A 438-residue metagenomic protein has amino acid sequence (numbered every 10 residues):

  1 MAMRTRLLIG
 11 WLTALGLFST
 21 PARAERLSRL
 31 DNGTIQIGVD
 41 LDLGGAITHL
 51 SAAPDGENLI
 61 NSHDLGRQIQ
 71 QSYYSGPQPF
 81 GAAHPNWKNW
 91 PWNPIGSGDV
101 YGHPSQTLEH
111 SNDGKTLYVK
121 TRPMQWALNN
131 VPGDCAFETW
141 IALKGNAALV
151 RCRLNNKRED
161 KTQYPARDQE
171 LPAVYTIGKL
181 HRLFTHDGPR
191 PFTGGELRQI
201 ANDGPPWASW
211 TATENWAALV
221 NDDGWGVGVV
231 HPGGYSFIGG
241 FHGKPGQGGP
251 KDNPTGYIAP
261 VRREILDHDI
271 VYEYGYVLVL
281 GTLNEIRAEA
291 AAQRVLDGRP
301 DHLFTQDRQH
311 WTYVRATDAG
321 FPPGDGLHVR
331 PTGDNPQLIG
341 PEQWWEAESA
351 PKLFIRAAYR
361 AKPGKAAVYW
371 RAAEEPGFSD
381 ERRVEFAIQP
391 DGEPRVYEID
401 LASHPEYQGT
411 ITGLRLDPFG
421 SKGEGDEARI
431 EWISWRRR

Functional and structural regions predicted by a protein language model:
A24-H84, V279-G281: Beta-strand-rich N-terminal accessory domains
E25-I35, D42, E57, A212-P300: Beta-strand-rich recognition/accessory modules
S51-A53, C135, A147-R190: Acidic (Asp/Glu-rich), glycine- and aromatic
G81-G145, E159-Q163: Extended, loop-rich substrate-binding clefts of extracytoplasmic carbohydrate-active enzymes
T116-Y118, T317-P336: Short carbohydrate-recognition loop motifs
V174, K179-S236: Active-site/ligand-binding surface loops and adjacent short beta/alpha elements that line catalytic pockets across
A291-D318: Extracellular carbohydrate-recognition regions
G326-P405, S421-A428, S434-W435: Extracellular ligand-binding interfaces
